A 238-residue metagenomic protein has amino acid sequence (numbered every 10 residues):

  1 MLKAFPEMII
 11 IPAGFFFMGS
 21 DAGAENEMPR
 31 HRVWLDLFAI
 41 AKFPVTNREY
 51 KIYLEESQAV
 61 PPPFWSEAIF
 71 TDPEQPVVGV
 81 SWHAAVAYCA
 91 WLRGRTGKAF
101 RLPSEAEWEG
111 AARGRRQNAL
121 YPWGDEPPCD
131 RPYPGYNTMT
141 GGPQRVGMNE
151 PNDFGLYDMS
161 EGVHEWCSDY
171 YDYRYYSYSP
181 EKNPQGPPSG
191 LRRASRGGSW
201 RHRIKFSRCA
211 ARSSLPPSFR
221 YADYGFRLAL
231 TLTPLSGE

Functional and structural regions predicted by a protein language model:
M1-L2, S195: Generic recognition of long tandem-repeat/solenoid scaffolds
L2-P62, V80-H83, E161, S168 (+1 more regions): A short glycine-rich, aromatic-capped structural motif
F17, D21-A22, V60, W65-S213 (+1 more regions): Functional-site microenvironments in short loops/helix caps that host divalent-cation chemistry
E25-M28, T96-K98, L235-G237: Short, solvent-exposed loop/turn segments that connect beta-strands within catalytic domains and beta-strand-rich
A39-A41, W91, R227-A229: Residues within well-ordered beta-strands of beta-sheet-rich folds
E55, A106, T233-E238: Short amphipathic alpha-helical segments
A222-S236: Short, structured beta-strand segments at or near domain termini in extracellular proteins/domains
